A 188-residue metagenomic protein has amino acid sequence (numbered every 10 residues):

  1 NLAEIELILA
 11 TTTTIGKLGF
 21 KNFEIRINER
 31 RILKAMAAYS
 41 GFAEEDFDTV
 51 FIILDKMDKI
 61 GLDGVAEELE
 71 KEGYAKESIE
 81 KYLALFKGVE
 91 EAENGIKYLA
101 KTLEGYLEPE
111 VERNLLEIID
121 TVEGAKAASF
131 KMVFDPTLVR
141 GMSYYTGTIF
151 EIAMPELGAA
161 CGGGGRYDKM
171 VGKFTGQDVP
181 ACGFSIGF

Functional and structural regions predicted by a protein language model:
N1-K21, R31, V65-F188: Positively charged, Gly/Ser-enriched RNA/tRNA-binding surfaces
G19-I25, E44-D48: Short secondary-structure capping/junction motifs at helix and strand boundaries
I27-Y39, D55-G61: Short, conserved secondary-structure transition motifs
N28, V50, Y82: Residue-level "edge-of-site" marker
S40-F42, F150: Short, surface-exposed, charged loop/turn segments at secondary-structure junctions
F42-V65: Acidic, His- and aromatic-enriched active-site or binding-groove loops in soluble protein domains that engage sugars
